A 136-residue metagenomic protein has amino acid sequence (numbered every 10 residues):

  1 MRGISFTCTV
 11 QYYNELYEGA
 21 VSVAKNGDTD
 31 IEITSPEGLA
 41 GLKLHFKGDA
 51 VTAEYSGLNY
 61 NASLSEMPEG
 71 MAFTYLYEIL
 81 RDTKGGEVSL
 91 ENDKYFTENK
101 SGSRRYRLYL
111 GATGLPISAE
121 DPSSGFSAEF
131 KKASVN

Functional and structural regions predicted by a protein language model:
M1-G27, G38, L80, F126 (+1 more regions): N-terminal leader/targeting segments and the immediate start of mature chains
I4, V10, A53-S103: Flexible, processing/modification-adjacent segments and terminal tails in exported/periplasmic/extracellular proteins
S5, V10, V21, K43 (+4 more regions): Compositionally biased, intrinsically disordered low-complexity regions
E18-S22, G41-H45, R105-Y109: Short, surface-exposed charged micro-motifs
A20, Y55, S63, S118-E120 (+1 more regions): Short linear motifs in exposed loops
A24-I79, S124-F126: An acidic-aromatic
D30-S35, G86-N136: Gly/Pro-enriched, hydrophobic low-complexity segments that function as extracytoplasmic propeptides/linkers
